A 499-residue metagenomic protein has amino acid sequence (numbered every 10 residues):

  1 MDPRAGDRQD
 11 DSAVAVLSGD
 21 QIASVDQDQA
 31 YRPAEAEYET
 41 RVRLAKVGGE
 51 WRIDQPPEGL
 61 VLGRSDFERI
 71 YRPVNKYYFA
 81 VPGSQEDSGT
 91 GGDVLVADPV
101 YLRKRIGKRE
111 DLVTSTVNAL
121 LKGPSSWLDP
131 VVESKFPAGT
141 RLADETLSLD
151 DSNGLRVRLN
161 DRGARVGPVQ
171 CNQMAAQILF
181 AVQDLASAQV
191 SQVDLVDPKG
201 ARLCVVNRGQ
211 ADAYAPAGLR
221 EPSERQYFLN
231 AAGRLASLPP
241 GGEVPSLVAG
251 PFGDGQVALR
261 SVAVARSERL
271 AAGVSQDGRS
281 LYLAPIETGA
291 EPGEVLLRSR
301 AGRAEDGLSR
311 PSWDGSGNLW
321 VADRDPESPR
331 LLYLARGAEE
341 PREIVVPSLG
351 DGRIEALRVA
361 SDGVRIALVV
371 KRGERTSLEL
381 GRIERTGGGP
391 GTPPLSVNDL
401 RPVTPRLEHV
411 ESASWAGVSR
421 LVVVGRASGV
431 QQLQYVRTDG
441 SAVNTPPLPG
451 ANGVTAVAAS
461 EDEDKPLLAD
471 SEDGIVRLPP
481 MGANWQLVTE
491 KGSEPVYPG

Functional and structural regions predicted by a protein language model:
M1-G499: Bimodal "functional hotspot" detector
